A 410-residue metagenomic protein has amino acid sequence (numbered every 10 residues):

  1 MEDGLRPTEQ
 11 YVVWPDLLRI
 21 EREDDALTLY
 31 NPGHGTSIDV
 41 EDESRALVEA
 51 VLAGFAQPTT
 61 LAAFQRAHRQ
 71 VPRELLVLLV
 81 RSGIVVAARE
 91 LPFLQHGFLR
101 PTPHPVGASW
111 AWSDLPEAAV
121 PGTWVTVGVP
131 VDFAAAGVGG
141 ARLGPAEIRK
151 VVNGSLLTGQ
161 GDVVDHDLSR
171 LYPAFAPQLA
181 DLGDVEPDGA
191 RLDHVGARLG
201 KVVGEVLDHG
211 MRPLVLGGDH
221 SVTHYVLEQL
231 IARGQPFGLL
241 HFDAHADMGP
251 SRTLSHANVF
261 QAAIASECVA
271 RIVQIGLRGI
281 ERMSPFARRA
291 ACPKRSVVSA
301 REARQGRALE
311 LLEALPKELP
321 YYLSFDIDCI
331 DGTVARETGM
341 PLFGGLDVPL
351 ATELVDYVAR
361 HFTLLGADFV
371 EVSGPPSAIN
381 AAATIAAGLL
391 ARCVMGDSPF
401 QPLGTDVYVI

Functional and structural regions predicted by a protein language model:
M1-L52, H104, S109-W112: Acidic, low-complexity/disordered tracts enriched in E/D and polar residues
G4-L5, A53-T59, C292-K294: Intrinsically disordered, low-complexity coil segments
Y11-V13, N31-G33, L78, I327 (+2 more regions): Preference for short coil/turn "hinge" residues that link or interrupt alpha-helices
G35, D39, A67, D132-G140: A short N-terminal beta->alpha junction/helix N-cap motif
T36-P105: Long, charge-rich, low-complexity alpha-helical segments
E90-L94, L99-G128, F133-I410: Conserved alpha-helical scaffold segments that buttress catalytic/binding sites
